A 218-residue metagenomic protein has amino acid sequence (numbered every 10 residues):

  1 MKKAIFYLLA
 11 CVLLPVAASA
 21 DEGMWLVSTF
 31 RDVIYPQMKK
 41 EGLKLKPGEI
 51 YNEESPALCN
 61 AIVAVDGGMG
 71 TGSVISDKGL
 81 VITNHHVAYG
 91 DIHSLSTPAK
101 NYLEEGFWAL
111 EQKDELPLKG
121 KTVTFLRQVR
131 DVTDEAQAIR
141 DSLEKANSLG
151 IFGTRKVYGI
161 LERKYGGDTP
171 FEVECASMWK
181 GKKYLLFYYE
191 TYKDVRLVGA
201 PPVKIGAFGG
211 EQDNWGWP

Functional and structural regions predicted by a protein language model:
K2, V16-P218: Terminal presequence/propeptide segments associated with secretion/organelle targeting and zymogen/polyprotein
A4-L14: Sec-dependent N-terminal signal peptides
